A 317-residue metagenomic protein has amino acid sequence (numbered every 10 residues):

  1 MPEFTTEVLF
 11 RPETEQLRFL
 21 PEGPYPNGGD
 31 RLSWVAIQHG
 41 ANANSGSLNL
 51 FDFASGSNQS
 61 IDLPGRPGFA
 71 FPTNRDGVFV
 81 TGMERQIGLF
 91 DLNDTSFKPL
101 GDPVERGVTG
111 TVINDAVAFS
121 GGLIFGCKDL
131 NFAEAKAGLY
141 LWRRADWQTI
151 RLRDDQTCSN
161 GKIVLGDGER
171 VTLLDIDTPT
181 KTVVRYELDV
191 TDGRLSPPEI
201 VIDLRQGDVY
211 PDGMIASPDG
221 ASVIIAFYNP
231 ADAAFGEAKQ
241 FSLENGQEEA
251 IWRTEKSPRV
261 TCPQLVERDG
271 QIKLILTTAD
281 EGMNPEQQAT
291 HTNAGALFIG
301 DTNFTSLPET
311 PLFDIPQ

Functional and structural regions predicted by a protein language model:
T6-E15, G56-D62, K98-G107, W147-R153 (+2 more regions): A short beta-strand motif characteristic of beta-propeller blades
Q16-D30, P64-F79, E105-I124, R153-V171 (+2 more regions): Beta-rich, blade/repeat-based domains predominating in secreted/periplasmic proteins but also intracellular
S33-I37, V80-T81, F125-C127, L173-D175 (+2 more regions): Residue position within the beta-strands of beta-propeller blades
H39-S45, L130-A137, I176-K181, P230-G236 (+1 more regions): Short, solvent-exposed loop/turn segments at conserved positions within beta-propeller repeat blades
G46-N49, Q86-G88, A137-Y140, T182-V184 (+2 more regions): A short loop-to-beta-strand structural motif that recurs across blades of beta-propeller domains
L92-N93, Y186-R194, L243, D301-L307: Short loop/turn segments immediately following beta-strands, especially the blade-tip and inter-blade linker loops
S96-D154: Hydrophobic alpha-helical segments and helix pairs
Q264-Q317: Blade-level signature of beta-propeller repeat domains, shared across WD40, Kelch, NHL, RCC1 and BNR/Asp-box propellers
